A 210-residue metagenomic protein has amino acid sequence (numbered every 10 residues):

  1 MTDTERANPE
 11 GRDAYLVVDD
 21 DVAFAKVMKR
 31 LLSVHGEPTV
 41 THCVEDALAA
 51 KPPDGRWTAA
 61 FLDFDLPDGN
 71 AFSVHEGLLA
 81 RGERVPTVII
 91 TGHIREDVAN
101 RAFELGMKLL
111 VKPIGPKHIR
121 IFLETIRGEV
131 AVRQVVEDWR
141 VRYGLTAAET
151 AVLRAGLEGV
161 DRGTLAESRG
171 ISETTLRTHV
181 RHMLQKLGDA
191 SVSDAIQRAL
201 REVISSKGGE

Functional and structural regions predicted by a protein language model:
M1-Q134, G208: N-terminal regulatory/sensing modules of transcriptional regulators
A25, L79, L145-E149, K186 (+1 more regions): Short, cationic motifs built from Arg/Lys/His that form the positively charged side of catalytic pockets
F122, H179-H182: Residues within the DNA-recognition helix of helix-turn-helix
L123-I126, G156, A199: Hydrophobic "lid"/C-terminal helical patch of Rossmann-like NAD(P)-dependent dehydrogenase/epimerase domains
V135-T175, R201-E202, K207-G209: Helix-turn-helix DNA-binding segment
R181-E210: Basic, Lys/Arg-enriched C-terminal extension of HTH/homeodomain DNA-binding domains
